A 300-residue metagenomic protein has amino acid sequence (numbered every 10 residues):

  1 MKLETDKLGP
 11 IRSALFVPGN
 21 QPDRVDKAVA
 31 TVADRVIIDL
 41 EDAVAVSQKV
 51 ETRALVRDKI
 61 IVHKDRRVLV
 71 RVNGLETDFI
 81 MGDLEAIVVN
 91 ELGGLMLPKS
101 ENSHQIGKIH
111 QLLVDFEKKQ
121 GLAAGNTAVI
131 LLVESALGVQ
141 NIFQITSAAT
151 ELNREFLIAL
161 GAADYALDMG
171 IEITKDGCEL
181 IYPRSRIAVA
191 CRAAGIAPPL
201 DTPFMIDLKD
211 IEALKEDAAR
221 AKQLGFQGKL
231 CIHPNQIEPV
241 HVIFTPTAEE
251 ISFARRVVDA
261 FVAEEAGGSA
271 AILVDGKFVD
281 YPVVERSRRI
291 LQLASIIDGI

Functional and structural regions predicted by a protein language model:
M1-I300: Expand to "…catalyze enediolate/carbanion chemistry for C-C bond making/breaking, isomerization, decarboxylation
